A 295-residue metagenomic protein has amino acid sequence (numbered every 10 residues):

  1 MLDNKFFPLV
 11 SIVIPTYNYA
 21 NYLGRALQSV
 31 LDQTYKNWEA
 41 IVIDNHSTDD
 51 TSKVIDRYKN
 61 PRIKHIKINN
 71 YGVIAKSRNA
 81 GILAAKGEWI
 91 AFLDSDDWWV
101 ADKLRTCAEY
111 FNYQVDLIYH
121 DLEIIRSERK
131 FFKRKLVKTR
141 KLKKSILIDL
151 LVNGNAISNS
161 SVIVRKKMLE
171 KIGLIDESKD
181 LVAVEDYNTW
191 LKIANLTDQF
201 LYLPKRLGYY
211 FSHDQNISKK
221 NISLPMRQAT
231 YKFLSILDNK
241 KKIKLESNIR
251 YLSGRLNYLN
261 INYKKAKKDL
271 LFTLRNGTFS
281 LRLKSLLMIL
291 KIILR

Functional and structural regions predicted by a protein language model:
M1-L31: N-proximal low-complexity "stem/linker" segments adjacent to membrane-targeting elements
N21-G24, D49-R57, W98, D102: Acidic helix N-cap motif at the loop->helix transition within catalytic regions of sugar-transfer enzymes
S29, K36, D44-K53, N70 (+1 more regions): A conserved acidic beta->alpha catalytic loop
I68-A85, T106: Glycine-rich, basic loop-to-helix element that forms the pyrophosphate-binding segment of sugar-nucleotide handling
I90: Short aromatic/hydrophobic "clamp" motif used to bind/position activated sugar donors
D102-K133: Conserved donor NDP-sugar-binding/catalytic core segment of glycosyltransferases
K141-N221: Conserved nucleotide-sugar donor-binding catalytic segment
N195, R206-D214, S218-K244, K265-R275: Catalytic core of nucleotide-sugar-dependent glycosyltransferases
